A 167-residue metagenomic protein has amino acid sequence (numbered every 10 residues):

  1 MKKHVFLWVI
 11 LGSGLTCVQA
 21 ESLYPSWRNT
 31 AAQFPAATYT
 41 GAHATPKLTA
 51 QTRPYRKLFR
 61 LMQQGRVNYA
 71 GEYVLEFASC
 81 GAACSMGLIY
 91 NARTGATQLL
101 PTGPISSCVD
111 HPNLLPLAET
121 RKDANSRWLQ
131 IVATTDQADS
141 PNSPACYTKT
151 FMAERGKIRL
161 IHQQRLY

Functional and structural regions predicted by a protein language model:
M1-H4: Positively charged n-region of N-terminal signal peptides that target proteins for export
L7-G14: Bacterial N-terminal signal peptides
V18-G65: Terminal domain-start segments
A20-T40, D136-Q137, Y147-Y167: N-terminal non-globular leader segments, chiefly Sec-dependent signal peptides
T38-A50, I89-P101, T148-I161: Surface-exposed loop/turn elements that mediate protein-protein interactions on large endomembrane-trafficking
G65-G103: Mid-length scaffold segments of soluble, non-membrane domains
N68-Y73, A92-G95, K122-W128, E154-K157: Short, solvent-exposed coil/turn segments at beta-strand boundaries
P101-A153, Q164-Y167: Short aromatic loop motif centered on NTY/YTY
